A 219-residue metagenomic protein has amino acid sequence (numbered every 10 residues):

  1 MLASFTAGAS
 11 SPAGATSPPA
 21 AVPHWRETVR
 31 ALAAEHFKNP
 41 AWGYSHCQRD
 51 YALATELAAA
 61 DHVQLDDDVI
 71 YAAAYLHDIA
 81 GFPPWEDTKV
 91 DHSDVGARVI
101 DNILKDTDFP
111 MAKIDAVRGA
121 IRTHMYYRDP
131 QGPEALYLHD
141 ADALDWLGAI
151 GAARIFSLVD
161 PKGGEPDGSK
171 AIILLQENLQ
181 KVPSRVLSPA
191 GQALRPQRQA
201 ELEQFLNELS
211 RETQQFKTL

Functional and structural regions predicted by a protein language model:
L2-F5, P19, H36-Q64, L76 (+1 more regions): Divalent metal-dependent phosphate-bond-processing catalytic cores, especially two-metal-ion Mg2+/Mn2+ enzymes that act
S17-L32, A73: Short alpha-helical hairpin
P40, E86-V90, T107: Short gly/ser-rich anion-binding loops that grip negatively charged ligand groups
D50, D91-D106: An active-site-proximal "capping" alpha-helix that borders the catalytic cofactor pocket
H62-A72, T107-I121, E134: Acidic/histidine metal-binding catalytic segments
D67-E86, H92, G96, V117-Y126: His-Asp-centered metal-binding catalytic motifs of divalent-metal-dependent phosphohydrolases/nucleases
